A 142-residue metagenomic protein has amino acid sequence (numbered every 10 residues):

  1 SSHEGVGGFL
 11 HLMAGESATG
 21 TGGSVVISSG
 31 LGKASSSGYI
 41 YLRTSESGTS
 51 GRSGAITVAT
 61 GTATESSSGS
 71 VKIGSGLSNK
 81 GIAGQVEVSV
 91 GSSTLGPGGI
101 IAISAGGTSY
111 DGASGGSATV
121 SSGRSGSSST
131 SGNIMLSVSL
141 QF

Functional and structural regions predicted by a protein language model:
S1-F142: Surface-exposed, glycine- and small/polar-enriched segments that build interaction surfaces at terminal
